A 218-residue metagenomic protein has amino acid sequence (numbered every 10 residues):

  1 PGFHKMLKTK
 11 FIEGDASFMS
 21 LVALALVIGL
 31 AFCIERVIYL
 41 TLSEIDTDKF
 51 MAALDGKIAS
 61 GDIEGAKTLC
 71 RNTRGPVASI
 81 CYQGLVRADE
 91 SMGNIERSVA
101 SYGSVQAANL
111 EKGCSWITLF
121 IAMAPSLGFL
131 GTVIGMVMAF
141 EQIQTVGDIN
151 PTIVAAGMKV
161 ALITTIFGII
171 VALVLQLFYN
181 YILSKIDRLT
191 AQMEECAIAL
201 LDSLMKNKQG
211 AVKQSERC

Functional and structural regions predicted by a protein language model:
P1-K49: Hydrophobic membrane-targeting segments
H4-M6, S115-T118, M158: Short hydrophobic "helix-edge" motifs at membrane interfaces and signal-peptide entry regions
F11-D15, V105, I149-V160: Membrane-helix interfacial "entry" motifs
D15, L30, A66, C81 (+3 more regions): Residue-level signature of catalytic and energy-coupling elements of molecular machines, predominantly ATP/GTP-dependent
A16-V22, E111-T118, I163-T164: N-terminal membrane-entry
L21-I34, F120, A124-L130, F167-V171: Lipid-exposed faces of alpha-helical membrane segments in multi-pass integral membrane proteins
E44-L130, I134-I149, L177-C218: Predominantly long cytosolic amphipathic alpha-helical stalk/bundle segments
T152-L183: Pore-lining and gate-forming transmembrane alpha-helices of multi-pass membrane transport proteins
